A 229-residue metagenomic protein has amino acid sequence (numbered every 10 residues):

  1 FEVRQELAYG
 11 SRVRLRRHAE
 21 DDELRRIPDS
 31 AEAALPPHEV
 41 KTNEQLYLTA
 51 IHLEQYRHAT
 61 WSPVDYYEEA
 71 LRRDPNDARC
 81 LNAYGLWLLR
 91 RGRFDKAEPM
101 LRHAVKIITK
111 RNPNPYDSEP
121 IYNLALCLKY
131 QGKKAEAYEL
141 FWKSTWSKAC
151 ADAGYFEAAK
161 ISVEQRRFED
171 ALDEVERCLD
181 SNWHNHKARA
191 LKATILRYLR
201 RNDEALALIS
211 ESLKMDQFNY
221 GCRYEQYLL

Functional and structural regions predicted by a protein language model:
F1-I27: Extended acidic/polar, glycine-enriched regions that form or flank non-catalytic beta-rich accessory modules
I51-H52, L86, L126, K160 (+2 more regions): Residue-level recognition of tetratricopeptide repeat
E69-R72, H103-K106, N112, W142-W146 (+2 more regions): Conserved structural position within tetratricopeptide repeats
C80, P113-P115, P120, G154 (+2 more regions): TPR alpha-solenoid repeat register
